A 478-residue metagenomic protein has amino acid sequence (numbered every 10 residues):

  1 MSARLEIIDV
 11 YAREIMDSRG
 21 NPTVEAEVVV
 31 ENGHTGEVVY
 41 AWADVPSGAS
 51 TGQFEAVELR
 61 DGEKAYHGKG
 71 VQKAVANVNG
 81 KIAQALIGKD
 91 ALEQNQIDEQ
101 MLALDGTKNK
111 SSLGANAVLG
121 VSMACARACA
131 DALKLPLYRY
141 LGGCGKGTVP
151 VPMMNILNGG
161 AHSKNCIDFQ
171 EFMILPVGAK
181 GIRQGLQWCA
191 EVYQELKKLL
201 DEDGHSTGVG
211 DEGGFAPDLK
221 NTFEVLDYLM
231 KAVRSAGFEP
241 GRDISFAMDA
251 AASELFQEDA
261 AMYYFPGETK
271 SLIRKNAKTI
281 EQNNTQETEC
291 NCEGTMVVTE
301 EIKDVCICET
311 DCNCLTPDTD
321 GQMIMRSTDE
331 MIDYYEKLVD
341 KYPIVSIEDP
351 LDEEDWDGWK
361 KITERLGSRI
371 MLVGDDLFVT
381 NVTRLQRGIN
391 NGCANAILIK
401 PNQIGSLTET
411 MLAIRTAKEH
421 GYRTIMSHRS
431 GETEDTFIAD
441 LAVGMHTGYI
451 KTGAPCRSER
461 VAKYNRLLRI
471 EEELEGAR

Functional and structural regions predicted by a protein language model:
M1-V24: Short, Gly/Pro- and small/polar-rich lid/capping loops
I15-S18, G106-C125, P152-K164, V209: Glycine/serine-rich anion-binding loops at beta->alpha junctions that coordinate negatively charged ligand groups
R19-V24, V28-E58, K73-A76, N95 (+1 more regions): N-terminal glycine-rich anion-binding loops that anchor highly charged ligand groups
V24-N32, A43-S47, M154-P176, K231 (+3 more regions): Short beta-strand elements
P46-L135, L186, G214: Metal- or metallocofactor-binding catalytic centers and their adjacent structured scaffolds across diverse enzyme
G147-G210: Mobile "lid/hinge" segments at catalytic clefts and subdomain interfaces of large enzymes
L226-T279, N283, C290, M296-V297 (+1 more regions): Catalytic core of soluble alpha/beta enzymes
